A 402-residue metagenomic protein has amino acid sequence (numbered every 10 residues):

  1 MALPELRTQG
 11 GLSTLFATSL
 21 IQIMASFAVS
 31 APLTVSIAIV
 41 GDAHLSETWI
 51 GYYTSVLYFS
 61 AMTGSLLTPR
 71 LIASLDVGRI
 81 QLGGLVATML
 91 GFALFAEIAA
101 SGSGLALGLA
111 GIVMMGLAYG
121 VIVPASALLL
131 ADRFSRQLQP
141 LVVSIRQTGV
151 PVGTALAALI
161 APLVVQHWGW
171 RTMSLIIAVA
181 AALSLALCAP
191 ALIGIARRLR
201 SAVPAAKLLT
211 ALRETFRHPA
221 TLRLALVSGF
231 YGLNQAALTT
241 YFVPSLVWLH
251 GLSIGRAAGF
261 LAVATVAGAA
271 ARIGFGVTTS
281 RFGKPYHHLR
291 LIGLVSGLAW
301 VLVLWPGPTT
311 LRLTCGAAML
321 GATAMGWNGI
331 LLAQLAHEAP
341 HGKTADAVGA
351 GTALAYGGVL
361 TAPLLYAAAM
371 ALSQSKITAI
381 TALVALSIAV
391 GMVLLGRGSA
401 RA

Functional and structural regions predicted by a protein language model:
A2-T8, I195-L224: Juxtamembrane intracellular "pre-TM" segments in multi-pass secondary transporters
P32-L33, A220-A262: Extracytoplasmic gate region of multi-pass secondary transporters
G64-D76, R272-K284: Helix-to-loop junctions at the C-terminal end of transmembrane segments in multipass secondary transporters
S74-L85, S280-L294: Cytoplasmic membrane-interface "Motif A"-like loop-to-helix N-cap segments of 12-TM Major Facilitator Superfamily
A87-S101, V295-P308: C-terminal ends and interior cores of transmembrane alpha-helices in multi-pass membrane transporters/permeases
G111-G149: Cytoplasmic helix-loop-helix junction between adjacent transmembrane helices in 12-TM secondary transporters
Y286-L331: C-terminal transmembrane helical hairpin of 12-TM major facilitator-type secondary transporters
E338-S373: A late C-terminal transmembrane helix in Major Facilitator Superfamily
